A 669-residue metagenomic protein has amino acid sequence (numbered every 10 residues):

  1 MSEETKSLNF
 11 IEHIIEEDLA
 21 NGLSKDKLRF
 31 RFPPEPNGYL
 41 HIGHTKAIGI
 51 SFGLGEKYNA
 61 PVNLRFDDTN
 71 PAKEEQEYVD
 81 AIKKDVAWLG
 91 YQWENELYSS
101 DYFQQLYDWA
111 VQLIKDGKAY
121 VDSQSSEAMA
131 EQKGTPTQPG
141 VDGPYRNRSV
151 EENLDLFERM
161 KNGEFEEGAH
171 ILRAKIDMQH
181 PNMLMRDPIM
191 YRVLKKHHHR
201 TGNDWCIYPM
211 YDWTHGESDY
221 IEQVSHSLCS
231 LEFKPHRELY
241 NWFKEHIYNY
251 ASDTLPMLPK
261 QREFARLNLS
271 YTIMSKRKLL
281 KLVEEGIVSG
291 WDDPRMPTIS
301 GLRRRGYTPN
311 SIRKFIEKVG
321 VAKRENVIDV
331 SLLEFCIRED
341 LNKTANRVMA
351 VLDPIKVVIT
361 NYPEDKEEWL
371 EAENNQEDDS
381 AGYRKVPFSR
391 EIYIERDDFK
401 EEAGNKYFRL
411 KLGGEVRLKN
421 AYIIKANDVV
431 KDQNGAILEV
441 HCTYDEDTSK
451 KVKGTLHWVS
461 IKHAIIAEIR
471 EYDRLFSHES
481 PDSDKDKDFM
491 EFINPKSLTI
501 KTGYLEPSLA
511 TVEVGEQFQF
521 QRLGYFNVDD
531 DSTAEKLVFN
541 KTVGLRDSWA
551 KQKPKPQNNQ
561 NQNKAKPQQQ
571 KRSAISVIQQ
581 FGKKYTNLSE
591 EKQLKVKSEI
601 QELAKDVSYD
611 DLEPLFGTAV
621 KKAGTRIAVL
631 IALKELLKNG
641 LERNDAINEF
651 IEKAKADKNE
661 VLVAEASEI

Functional and structural regions predicted by a protein language model:
K6-K83, H199-S230: N-terminal catalytic cores of NTP/NDP-binding nucleotidyl/phosphoryl-transfer enzymes
D68-N70, Q76, Y98, Q112-L279 (+3 more regions): Active-site cores that bind ATP or allylic diphosphates and position pyrophosphate for catalysis
Y78-Q104, W109-Q112, G117-Y120: A glycine-rich helix N-cap at a beta->alpha junction
F233, R237, N241-F243, N310-R313 (+4 more regions): Core subunits and conserved enzymes of cellular information-processing and envelope-translocation systems across
A574-G582, D606-G617, L641-E652: Amphipathic alpha-helical scaffolding segments comprising HEAT/armadillo-like alpha-solenoid repeats
T586-E591, T618-G624, K653-V661: Short coil turns that connect the paired helices of HEAT/ARM alpha-solenoid repeats
K592-A604, R626-L637, V661-I669: Amphipathic alpha-helical elements of HEAT/ARM-like alpha-solenoid repeat scaffolds that form extended
E602-V607, K622, E635-R643, F650-K653 (+1 more regions): Residue-level signature of the C-terminal ends
